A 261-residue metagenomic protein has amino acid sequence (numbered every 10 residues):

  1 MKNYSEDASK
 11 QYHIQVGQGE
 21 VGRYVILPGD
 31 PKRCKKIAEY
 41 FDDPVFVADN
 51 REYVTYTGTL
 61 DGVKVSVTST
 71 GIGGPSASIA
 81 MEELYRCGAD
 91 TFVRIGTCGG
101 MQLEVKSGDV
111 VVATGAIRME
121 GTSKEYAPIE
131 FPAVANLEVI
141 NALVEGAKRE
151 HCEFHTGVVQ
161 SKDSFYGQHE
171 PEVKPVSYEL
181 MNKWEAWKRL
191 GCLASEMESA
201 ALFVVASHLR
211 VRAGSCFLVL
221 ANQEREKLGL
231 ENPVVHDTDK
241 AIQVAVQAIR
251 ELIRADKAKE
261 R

Functional and structural regions predicted by a protein language model:
M1-A142, G146: Metabolite-binding pocket within alpha/beta catalytic cores that recognizes anionic/polar moieties
P28-K32, I72-I79, C87, V105 (+6 more regions): Conserved active-site and cofactor/substrate-binding residues in soluble primary-metabolism enzymes
P44-D49, H151-V158, R254-R261: Flexible, glycine/charged-enriched surface loops at secondary-structure junctions
D90-T91, L193, R212: Short acidic/polar active-site loop segments enriched in Thr and Asp
A133-G191: Active-site rim beta-loop-alpha module in soluble metabolic enzymes
A142-E150, V205, V244-A255: Generic non-transmembrane alpha-helical segments
A200-P233: Zn-dependent metallopeptidase/amidohydrolase metal-coordination segment
Q223-R261: His/Asp/Glu-rich mid-to-C-terminal helical/loop segments that flank catalytic regions of hydrolases
